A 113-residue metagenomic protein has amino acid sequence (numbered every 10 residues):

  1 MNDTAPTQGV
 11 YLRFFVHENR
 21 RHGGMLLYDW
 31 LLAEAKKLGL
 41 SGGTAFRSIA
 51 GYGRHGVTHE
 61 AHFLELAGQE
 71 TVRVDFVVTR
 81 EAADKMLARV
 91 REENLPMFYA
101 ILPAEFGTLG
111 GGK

Functional and structural regions predicted by a protein language model:
M1-K113: Positively charged, small/polar-rich N-terminal and surface patches that mediate targeting and assembly and bind
